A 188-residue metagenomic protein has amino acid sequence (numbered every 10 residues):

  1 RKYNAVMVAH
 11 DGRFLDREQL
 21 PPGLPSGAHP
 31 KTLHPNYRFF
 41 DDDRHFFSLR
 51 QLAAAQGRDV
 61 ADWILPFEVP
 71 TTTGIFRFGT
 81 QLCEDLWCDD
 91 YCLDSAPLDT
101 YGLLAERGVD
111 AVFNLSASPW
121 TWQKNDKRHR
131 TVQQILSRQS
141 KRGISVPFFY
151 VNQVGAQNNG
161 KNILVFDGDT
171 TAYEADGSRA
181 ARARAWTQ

Functional and structural regions predicted by a protein language model:
R1-Q188: Enzyme catalytic cores with a strong preference for nitrogen-chemistry domains
